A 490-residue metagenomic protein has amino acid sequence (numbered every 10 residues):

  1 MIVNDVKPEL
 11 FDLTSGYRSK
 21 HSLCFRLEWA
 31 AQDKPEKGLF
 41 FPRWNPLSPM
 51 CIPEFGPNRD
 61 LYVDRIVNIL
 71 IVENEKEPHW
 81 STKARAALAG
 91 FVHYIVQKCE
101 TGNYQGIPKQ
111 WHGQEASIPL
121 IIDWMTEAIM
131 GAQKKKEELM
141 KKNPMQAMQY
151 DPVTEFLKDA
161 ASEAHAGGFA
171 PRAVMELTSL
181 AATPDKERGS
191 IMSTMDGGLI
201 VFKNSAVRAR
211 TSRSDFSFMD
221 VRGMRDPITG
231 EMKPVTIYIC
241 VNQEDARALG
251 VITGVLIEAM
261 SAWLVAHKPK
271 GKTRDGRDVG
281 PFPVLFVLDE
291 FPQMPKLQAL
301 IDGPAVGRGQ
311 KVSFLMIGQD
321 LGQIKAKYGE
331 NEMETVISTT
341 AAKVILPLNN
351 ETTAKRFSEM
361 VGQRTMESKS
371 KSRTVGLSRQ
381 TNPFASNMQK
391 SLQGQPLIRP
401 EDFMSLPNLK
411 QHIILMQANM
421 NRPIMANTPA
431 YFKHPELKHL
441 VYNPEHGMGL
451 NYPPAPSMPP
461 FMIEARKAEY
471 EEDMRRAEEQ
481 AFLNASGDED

Functional and structural regions predicted by a protein language model:
M1-V312, K327-Y328, D402-K410, I414-P423 (+3 more regions): P-loop NTPase motor domains
P304-I413: Conserved ATP-driven motor cores of ASCE-family P-loop NTPases powering translocation/secretion/packaging/pilus
